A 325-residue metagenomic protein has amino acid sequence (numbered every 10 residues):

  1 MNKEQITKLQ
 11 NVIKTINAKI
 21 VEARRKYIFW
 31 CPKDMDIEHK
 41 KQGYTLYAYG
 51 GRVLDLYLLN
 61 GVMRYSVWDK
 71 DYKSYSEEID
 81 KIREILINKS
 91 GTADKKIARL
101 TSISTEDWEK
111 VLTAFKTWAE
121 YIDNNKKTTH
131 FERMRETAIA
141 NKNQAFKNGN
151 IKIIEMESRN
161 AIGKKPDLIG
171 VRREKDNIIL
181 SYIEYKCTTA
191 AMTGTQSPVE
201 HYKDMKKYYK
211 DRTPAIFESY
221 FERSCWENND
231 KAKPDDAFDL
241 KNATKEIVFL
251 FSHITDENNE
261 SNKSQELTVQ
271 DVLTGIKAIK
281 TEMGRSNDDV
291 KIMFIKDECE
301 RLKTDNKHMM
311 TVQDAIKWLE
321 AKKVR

Functional and structural regions predicted by a protein language model:
M1-R325: Charged, terminal alpha-helix-loop-beta segments that serve as non-catalytic nucleic-acid engagement and/or assembly
